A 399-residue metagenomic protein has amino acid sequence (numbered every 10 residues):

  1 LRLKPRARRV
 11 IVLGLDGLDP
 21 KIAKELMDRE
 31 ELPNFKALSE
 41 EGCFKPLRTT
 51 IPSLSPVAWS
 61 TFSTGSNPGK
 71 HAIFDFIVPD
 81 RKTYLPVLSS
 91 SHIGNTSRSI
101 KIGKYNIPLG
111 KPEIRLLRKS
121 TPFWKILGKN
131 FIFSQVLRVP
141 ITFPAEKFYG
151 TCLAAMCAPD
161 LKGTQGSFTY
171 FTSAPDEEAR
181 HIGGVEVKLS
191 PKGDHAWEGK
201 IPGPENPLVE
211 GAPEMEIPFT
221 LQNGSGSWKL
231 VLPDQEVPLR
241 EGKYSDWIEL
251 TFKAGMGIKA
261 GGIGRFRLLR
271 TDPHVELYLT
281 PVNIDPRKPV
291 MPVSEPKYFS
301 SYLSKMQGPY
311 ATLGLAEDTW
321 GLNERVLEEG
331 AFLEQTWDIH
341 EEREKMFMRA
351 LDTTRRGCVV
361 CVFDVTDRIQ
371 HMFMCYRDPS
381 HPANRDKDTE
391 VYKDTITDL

Functional and structural regions predicted by a protein language model:
L1-F44, S53: Active-site-proximal N-terminal segment of extracellular/periplasmic enzymes that hydrolyze or transfer
A7-A23, L38, F62, I126-L127 (+5 more regions): Beta-strand elements within well-structured catalytic alpha/beta cores of enzymes that handle phosphate/sulfate esters
R9, L13, E25, P52 (+4 more regions): Short, charged/polar micro-motifs that form catalytic or ligand-binding hotspots
G17, R29, P56, L117 (+5 more regions): Conserved structured core elements
G17-P20, P52-L54, I141-F143, D367: Solvent-exposed loop/turn segments at secondary-structure junctions within structured extracellular/periplasmic domains
M27-R29, V57-P68: Glycine-rich loop at the start of a catalytic domain that most often binds anionic cofactors/ligands
L47-T50, R138-V139: Surface-exposed patches in mature extracellular/periplasmic domains of secreted proteins
S66-D386: His/Asp/Glu-rich, glycine-adjacent segments that coordinate divalent cations and/or stabilize oxyanion chemistry on
